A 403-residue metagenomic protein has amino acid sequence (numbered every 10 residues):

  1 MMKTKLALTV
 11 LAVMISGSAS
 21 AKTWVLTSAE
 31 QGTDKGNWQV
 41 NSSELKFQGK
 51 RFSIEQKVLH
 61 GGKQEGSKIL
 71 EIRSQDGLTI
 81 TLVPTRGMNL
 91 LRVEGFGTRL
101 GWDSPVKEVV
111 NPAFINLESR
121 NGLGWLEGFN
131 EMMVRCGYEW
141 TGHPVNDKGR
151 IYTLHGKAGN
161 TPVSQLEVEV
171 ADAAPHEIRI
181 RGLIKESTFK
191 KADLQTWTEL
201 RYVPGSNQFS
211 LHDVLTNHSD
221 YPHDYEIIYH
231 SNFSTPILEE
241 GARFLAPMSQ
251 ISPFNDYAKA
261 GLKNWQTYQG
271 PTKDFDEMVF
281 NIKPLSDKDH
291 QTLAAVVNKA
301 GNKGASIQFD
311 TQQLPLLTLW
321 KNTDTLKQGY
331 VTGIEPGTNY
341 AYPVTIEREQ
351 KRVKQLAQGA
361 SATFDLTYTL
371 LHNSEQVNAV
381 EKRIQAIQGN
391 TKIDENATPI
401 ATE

Functional and structural regions predicted by a protein language model:
M1-L8: Bacterial N-terminal signal peptides that target proteins for export
T9-I15: Hydrophobic helical h-region of N-terminal Sec-dependent signal peptides in bacterial secretory/periplasmic proteins
S16-S20: N-terminal signal peptide c-region/cleavage motif recognized by signal peptidases
K22-S210, P222, F233-G270, K283-E403: Surface-exposed acidic/polar loop and edge beta-strand patches at domain peripheries
I227-F233: Surface-exposed beta-strand/loop patches in extracellular or lumenal glycoproteins
